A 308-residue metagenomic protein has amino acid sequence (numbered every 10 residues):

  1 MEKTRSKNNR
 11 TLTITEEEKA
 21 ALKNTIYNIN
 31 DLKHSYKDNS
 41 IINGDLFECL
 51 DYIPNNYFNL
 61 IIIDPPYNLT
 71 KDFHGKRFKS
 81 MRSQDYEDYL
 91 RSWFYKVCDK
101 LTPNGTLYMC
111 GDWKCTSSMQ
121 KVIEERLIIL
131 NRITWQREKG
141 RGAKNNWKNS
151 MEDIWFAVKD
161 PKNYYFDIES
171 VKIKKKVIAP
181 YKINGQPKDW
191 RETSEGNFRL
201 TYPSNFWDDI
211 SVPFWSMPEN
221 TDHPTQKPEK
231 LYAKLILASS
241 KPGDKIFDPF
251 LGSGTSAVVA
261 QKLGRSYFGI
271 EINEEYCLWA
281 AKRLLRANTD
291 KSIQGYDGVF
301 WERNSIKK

Functional and structural regions predicted by a protein language model:
M1-W279: Core catalytic lobe of class I
L278-K308: PRPP-dependent phosphoribosyltransferase catalytic core
